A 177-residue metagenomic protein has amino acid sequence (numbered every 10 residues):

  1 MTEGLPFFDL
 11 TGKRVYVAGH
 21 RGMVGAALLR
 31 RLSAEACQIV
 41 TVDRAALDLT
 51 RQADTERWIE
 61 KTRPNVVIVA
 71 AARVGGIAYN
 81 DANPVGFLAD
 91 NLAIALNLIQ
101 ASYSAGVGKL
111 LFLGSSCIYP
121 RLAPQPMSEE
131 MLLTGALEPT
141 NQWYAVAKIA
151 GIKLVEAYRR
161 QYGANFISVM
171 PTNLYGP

Functional and structural regions predicted by a protein language model:
F7-L32: N-terminal Rossmann NAD(P)H-binding glycine-rich loop of SDR-like oxidoreductase domains
A18, V42, V67-R73, L110-S116 (+1 more regions): SDR active-site strand-loop-helix element
S33-R57: Adenosine-cofactor binding site in Rossmann-like domains, unifying the SAM/SAH pocket of S-adenosylmethionine-dependent
R51, V66, A93-N97, K109 (+2 more regions): Conserved cofactor-binding/catalytic machinery of classical short-chain dehydrogenase/reductase
Q52-L92, S104: NAD(P)H-binding glycine-rich loop region in Rossmannoid oxidoreductase-like domains and their noncatalytic homologs
L96-N141: Conserved Rossmann-fold NAD(P)-dependent oxidoreductase catalytic core, especially the SDR/UDP-sugar
K109, G114-S115, I152-P177: Conserved beta-loop-beta element that borders a ligand/cofactor-binding pocket
W143, A147-A150: Active-site helix of classical SDR
